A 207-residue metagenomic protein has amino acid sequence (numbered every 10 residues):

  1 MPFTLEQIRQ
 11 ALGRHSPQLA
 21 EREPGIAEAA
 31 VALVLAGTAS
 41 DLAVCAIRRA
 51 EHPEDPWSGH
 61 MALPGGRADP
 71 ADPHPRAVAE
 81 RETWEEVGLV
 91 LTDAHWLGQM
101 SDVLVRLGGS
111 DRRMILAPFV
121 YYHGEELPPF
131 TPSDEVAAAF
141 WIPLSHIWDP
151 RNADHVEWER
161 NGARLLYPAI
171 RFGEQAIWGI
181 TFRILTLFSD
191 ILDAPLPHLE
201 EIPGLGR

Functional and structural regions predicted by a protein language model:
M1-L63, R67-L127, S145-I147, E157-R207: N-terminal leader/linker segments that precede catalytic domains of diphosphate-processing enzymes
G108-G109, P129-D134, R151-A153: A short secondary-structure junction signal
P129-H146: Acidic, glycine-rich loop-and-strand cores that form catalytic or ligand-binding grooves in diverse globular domains
